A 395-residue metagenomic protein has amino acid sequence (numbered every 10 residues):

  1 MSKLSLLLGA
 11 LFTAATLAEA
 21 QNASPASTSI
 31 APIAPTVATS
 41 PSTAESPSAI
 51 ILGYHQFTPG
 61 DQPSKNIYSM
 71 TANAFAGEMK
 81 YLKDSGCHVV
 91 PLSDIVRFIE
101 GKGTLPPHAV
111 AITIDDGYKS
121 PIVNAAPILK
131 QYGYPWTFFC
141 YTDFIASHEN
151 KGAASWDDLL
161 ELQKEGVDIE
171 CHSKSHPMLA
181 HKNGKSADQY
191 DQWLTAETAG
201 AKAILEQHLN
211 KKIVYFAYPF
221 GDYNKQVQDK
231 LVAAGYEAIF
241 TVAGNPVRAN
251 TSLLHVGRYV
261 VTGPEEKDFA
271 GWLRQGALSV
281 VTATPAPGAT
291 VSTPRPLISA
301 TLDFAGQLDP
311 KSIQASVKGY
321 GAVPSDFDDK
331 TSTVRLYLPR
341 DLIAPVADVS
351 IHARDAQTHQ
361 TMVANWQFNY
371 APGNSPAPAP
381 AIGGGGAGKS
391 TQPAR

Functional and structural regions predicted by a protein language model:
S2-E19: Gram-negative bacterial Sec-dependent N-terminal signal peptides
Q21-S46, N374-R395: Compositionally biased, proline/threonine/alanine/serine-rich low-complexity intrinsically disordered stretches
P47-G60, S64-S69, S85-H88, F98 (+5 more regions): Metal-dependent polysaccharide deacetylase catalytic core of the NodB/CE4 family, i.e., the active-site-bearing domain
G263-P296, P378-R395: Short, compositionally biased P/S/T/A/G/V-rich stretches that sit at domain boundaries
L297-A305: Short edge beta-strand/loop segments characteristic of extracellular beta-sandwich folds
D329-Y337: Aromatic sugar-binding surface patches on proteins that engage polysaccharides or sugar-phosphate polymers
P339-V346: Surface-exposed, short loops/turns at beta-strand junctions within beta-sandwich domains
H359-Y370: Edge beta-strands of extracellular beta-sandwich domains
